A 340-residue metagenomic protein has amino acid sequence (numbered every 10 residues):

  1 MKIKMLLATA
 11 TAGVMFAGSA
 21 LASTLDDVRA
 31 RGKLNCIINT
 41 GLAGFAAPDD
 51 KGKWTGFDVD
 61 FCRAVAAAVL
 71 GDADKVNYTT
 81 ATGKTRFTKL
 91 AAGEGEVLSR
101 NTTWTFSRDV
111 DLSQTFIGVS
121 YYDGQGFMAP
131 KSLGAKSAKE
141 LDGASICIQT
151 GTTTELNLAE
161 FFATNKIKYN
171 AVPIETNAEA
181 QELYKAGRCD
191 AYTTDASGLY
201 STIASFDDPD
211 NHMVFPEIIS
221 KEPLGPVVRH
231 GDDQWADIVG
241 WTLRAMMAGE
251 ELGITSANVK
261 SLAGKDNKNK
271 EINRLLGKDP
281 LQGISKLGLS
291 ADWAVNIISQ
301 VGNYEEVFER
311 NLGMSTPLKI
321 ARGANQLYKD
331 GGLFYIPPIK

Functional and structural regions predicted by a protein language model:
M1-L7: Bacterial N-terminal signal peptides that target proteins for export
F16-A22: Sec/Tat signal peptide C-region and signal peptidase I cleavage site
S23, R29-S99, G283, L289-D292 (+3 more regions): Extracytoplasmic small-molecule ligand-binding "clamshell" domains of the periplasmic binding protein/Venus flytrap
N35-G44, W54-V69, T103, D123-E179: Bilobed "Venus flytrap"/periplasmic-binding protein-like clamshell domains and structurally analogous long
D60-R63, A67-V69, K131-A135, K139 (+6 more regions): Extended ligand-binding regions for polar small-molecule ligands
R63, A67, G71, K75-E140 (+3 more regions): Acidic, polar ligand-binding/catalytic clefts
V76-T88, A171-A186: Short helix-initiation/N-cap motifs at beta->coil->alpha
K278-K340: C-terminal functional modules
